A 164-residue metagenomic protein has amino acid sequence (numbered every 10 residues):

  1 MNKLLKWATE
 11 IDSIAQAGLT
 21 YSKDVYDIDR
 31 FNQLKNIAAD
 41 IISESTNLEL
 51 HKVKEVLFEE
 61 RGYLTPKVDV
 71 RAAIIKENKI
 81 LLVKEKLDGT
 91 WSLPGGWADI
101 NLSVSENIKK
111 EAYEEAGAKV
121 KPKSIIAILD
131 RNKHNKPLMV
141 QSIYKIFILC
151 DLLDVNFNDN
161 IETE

Functional and structural regions predicted by a protein language model:
M1-D12: Short amphipathic alpha-helical heptad-repeat segments
L4, S22-K23: Gly/Pro/Ser/Thr-rich low-complexity, intrinsically disordered segments predominantly at protein N-termini
A8, A15, F31, K35-A38 (+1 more regions): Long alpha-helical scaffolds
A15-S22: Secondary-structure edge/capping motif, primarily at the C-terminal ends of alpha-helices and the immediately following
Y26-I28, N32-R71: Acidic, metal-coordinating catalytic segment for phosphate/diphosphate chemistry, firing primarily on the Nudix
K54-L93, V120, S124, L152: N-terminal strand-loop-strand
A98-P122, D130-E164: Unchanged
